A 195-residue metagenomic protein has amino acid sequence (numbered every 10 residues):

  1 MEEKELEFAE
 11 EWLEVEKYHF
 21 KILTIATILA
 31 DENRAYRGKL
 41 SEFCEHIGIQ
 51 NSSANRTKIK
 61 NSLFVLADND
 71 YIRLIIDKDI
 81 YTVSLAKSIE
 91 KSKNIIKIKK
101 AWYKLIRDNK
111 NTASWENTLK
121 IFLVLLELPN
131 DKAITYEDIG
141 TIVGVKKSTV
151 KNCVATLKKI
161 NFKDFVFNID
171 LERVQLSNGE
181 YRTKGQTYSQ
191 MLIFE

Functional and structural regions predicted by a protein language model:
M1-E195: Electropositive, intrinsically flexible nucleic-acid-contacting patches
